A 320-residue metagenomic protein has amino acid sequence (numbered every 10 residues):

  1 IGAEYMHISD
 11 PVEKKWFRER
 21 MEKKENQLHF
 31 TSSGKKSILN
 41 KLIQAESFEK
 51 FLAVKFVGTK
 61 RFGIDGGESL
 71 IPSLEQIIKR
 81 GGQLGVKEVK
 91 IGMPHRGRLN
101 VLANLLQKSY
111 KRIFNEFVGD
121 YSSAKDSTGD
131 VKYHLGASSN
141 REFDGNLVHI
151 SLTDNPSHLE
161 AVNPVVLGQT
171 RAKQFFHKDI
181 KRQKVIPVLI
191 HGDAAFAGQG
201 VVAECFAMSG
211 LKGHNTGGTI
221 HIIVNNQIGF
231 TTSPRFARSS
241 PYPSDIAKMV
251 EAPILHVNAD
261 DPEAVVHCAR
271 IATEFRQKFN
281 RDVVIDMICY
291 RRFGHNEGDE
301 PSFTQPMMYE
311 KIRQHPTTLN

Functional and structural regions predicted by a protein language model:
I1, S109, K278-N320: Glycine/aspartate-rich loop-and-adjacent alpha/beta segment that forms the canonical ThDP
I1-V201, F206-T219, N225-R235, S239 (+3 more regions): Conserved internal helical-beta-strand scaffold that buttresses enzyme catalytic cores
M93, H191-G192, I223-N226, N258-D261 (+2 more regions): Active-site proximal loops enriched in glycine and acidic residues that flank catalytic Cys/His/Asp and coordinate
F196, P262-A264, R291: Acidic, metal-coordinating catalytic cores used for nucleic-acid/nucleotide bond scission and strand-transfer chemistry
L211, I246, F275: Hydrophobic/aromatic ligand-binding patch that stacks against planar heteroaromatic rings of cofactors or nucleotides
Y242-C268, E310, H315-N320: Conserved thiamine diphosphate
L255, E263, A269-T273, Q277-K278 (+1 more regions): Functional cores that coordinate and move charged inorganic groups
